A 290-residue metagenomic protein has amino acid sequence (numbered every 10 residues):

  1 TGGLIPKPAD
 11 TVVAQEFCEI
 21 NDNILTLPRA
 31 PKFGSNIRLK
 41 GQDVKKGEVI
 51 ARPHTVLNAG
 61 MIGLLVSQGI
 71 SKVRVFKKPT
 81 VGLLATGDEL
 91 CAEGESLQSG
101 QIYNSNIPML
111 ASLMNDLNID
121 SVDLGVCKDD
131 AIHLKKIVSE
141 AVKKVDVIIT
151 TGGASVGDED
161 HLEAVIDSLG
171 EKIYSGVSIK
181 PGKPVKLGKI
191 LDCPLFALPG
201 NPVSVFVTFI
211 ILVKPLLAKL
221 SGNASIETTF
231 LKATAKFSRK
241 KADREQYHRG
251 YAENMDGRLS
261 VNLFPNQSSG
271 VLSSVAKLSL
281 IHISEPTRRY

Functional and structural regions predicted by a protein language model:
T1-D123, V261, P265: Short, glycine/charged-enriched hinge/interface segments at domain edges or termini
I5, V44, S168-S284, R288-R289: Flexible glycine/proline-rich
A9, A14, A30, S35 (+16 more regions): A sequence-composition feature that detects small, non-aromatic residues
E16-E19, K46-E48, E89, E93-E95 (+8 more regions): Glutamate identity and glutamate-enriched acidic tracts
P31-V44, T55-A59, G100-P108, K128-K135 (+6 more regions): Electropositive phosphate-/nucleotide-binding environments in soluble metabolic enzymes
Q42, V49-I62, S67-S71, D88 (+11 more regions): Generic secondary-structure signature for well-ordered alpha-helical cores
R74-L198, P202-V207: Helix-rich terminal scaffold detector
